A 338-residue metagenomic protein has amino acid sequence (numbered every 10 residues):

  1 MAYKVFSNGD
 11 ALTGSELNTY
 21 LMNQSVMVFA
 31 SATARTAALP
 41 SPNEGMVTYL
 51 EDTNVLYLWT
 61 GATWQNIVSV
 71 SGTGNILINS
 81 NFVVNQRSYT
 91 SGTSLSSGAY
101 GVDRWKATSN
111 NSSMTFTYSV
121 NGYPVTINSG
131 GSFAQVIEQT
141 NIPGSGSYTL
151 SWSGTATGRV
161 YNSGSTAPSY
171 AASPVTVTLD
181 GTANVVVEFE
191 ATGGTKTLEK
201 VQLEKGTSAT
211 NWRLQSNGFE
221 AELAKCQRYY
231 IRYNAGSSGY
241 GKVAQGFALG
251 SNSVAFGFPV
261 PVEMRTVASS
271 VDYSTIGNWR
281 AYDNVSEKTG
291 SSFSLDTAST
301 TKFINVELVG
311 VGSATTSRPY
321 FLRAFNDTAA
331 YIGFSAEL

Functional and structural regions predicted by a protein language model:
M1-N23, N79-N81, Y331-L338: Short, intrinsically disordered N-terminal pre-domain segments
M1-Y3, N54, T197-K200: Short, compositionally biased low-complexity segments
L12-V47, E51: Extracellular/surface-exposed low-complexity repeats and stalk/linker segments enriched in Gly/Pro and small polar
L17, G45-T48, L56, F82 (+1 more regions): Extracellular/surface recognition and adhesion modules
A32-T33, E51-N54, W59-T63, T328: Trimeric beta-solenoid/beta-helix "fiber body" segments of extracellular/virion adhesins and depolymerases
R35-T48, N54-Y57, T93, S112-T117: Parallel beta-helix/beta-solenoid repeats that form elongated, surface-exposed shafts/blades used for receptor binding
P42-E44, D52, S145, T182-A183: Short, well-ordered loop/turn elements at secondary-structure boundaries
W64-L338: Extracellular and organelle-lumenal recognition/adhesion modules and their flexible linkers in secreted
